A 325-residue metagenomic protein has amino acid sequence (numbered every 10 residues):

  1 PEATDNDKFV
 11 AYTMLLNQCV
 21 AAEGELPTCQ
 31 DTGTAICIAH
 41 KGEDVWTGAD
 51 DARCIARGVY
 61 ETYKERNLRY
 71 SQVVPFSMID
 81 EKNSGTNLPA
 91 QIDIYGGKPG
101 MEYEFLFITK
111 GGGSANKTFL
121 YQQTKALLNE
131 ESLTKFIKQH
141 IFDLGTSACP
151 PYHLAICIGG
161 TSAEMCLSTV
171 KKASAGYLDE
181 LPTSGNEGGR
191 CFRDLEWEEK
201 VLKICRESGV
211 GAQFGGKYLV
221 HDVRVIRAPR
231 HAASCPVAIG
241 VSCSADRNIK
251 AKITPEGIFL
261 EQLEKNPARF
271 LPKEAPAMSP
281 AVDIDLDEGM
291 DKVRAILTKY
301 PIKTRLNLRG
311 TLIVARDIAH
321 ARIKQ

Functional and structural regions predicted by a protein language model:
P1-I156, T161-A277: Non-transmembrane, aqueous-exposed alpha-helical and coiled segments at domain scale
P276, V282, I302: Cofactor-/ligand-binding subdomain signature composed of acidic, glycine-rich, tryptophan-containing flexible loops
P280-K292: Short, structured beta-strand/loop micro-motifs enriched in basic residues and often containing a Trp
K299-Y300, L306: Short, well-ordered loop/turn sites that connect or cap secondary structure elements
R305, T311-A315: Short, charged beta-turn/beta-strand-edge "cap" motif at the junction between a beta-strand and an adjacent loop
V314-Q325: Short, compositionally biased
